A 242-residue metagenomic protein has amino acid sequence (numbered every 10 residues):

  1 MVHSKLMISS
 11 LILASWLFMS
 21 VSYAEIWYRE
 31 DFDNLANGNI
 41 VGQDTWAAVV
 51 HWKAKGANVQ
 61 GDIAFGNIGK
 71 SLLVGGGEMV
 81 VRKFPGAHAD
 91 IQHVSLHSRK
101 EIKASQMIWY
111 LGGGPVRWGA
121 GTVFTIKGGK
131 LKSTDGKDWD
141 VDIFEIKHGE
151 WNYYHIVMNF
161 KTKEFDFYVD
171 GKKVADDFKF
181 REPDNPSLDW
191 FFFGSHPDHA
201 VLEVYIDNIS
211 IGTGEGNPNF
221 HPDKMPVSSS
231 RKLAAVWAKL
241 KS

Functional and structural regions predicted by a protein language model:
Y23-V50, P222-M225, S229-A238: Extracellular carbohydrate-recognition regions
F32, F191, V204-I211: Extracellular beta-strand elements of beta-rich domains used for carbohydrate recognition/degradation or cell-matrix
F32, L96, G149-F160, F165-F167: Short tryptophan-centered beta-strand motifs in secreted/extracellular beta-sheet-rich domains of glycan-recognition
N39-S71: Extracellular glycan-recognition surfaces and repeat-rich motifs
I68-K132: Secretory/extracellular carbohydrate-interaction modules and structurally similar beta-sandwich "look-alikes"
K132-Y153: Short, aromatic/His-centered strand-loop micro-motif at the edge of beta-sheets
D166, N185, H196-N208, G216-H221: Extracellular carbohydrate recognition
V169-W190: Short, solvent-exposed beta-strand-to-loop segments that form ligand-recognition rims of beta-rich domains
